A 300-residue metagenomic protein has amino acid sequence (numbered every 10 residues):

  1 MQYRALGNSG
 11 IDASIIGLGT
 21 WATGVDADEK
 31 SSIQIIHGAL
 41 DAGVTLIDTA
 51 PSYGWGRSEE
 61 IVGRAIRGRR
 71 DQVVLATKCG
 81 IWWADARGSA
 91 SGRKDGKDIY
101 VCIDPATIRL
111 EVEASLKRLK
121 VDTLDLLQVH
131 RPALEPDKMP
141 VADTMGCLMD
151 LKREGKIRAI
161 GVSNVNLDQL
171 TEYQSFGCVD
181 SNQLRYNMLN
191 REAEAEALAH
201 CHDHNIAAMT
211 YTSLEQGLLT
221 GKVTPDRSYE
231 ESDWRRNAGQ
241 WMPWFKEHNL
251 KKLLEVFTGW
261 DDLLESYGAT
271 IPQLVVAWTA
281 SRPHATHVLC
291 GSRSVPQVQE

Functional and structural regions predicted by a protein language model:
M1-T77, I81-W83: N-terminal binding-site loop/beta-alpha segment at the start of enzyme catalytic domains that lines or forms
Y3, W55, P132-E300: Beta/alpha (TIM)-barrel catalytic core signal, keyed to glycine-rich beta->alpha loops juxtaposed to Asp/Glu that bind
I15, L46, T123-L126, A159 (+2 more regions): Residues at the N-termini of beta-strands
G19-K30, R93-R109, E135-M139: Active-site mouth loops of central-metabolism enzymes
A27-A39, I103-R118, N166-E172: Short, acidic/polar
Q72-I103: Structural motif corresponding to the early beta-alpha repeats
V74-K78, L126-L127, M209-S213: Non-cysteine beta-strand/loop elements that form the S-adenosyl-L-methionine
L116-E135: Active-site groove signature of glycoside hydrolases
